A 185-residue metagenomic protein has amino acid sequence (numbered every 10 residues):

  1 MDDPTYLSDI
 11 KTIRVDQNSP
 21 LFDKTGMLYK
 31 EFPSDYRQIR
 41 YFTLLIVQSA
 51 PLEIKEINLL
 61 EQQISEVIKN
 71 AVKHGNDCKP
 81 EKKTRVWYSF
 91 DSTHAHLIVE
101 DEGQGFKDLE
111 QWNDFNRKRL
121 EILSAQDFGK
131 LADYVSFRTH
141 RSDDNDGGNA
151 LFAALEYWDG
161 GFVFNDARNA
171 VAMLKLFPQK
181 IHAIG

Functional and structural regions predicted by a protein language model:
M1-D23, L44, I181-H182: C-terminal effector/catalytic modules and regulatory tails appended to multi-domain proteins
K24-K55, L123-G129: Helix-loop-beta hinge of the Bergerat
L28, T93-L97, N169: Short beta-strand element(s) in the Bergerat
K55-R85: Conserved ATP-binding N-box helix of the HATPase_c
K83-T93: Short beta-strand/loop element within the Bergerat-fold HATPase_c
H96-D146: Glycine-rich/acidic phosphate-handling loop/turn and adjacent ATP-lid/helix of nucleotide-binding kinase/ATPase domains
L151-A167: Conserved glycine-/histidine-rich ATP-lid loop and adjacent helix of the Bergerat-fold HATPase_c
N169-K180: Short C-terminal beta-strand
